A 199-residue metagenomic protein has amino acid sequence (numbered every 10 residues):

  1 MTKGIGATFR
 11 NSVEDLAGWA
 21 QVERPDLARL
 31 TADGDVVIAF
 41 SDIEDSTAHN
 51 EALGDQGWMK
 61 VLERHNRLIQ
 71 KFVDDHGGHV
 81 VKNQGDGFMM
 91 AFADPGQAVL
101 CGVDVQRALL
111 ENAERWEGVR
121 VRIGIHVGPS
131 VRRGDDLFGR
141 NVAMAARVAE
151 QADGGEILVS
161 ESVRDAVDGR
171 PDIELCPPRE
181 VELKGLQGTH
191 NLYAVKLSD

Functional and structural regions predicted by a protein language model:
M1-G34: Regulatory cytosolic signal-relay segments
G18-E23, F72, V163-R164: Short, motif-level signal for alpha-helix interfacial/capping segments enriched in acidic residues and aromatics/proline
D26-R29, H79, E114, R147: Short, flexible, glycine/charge-rich loop motifs used to bind or transfer phosphoryl groups or to couple energy/partner
A28-L100, A108: Catalytic NTP-binding/metal-coordinating core of nucleotidyl cyclase/transferase enzymes
A91-D199: Catalytic beta-strand-to-alpha-helix segment of the class III nucleotidyl cyclase homology domain
